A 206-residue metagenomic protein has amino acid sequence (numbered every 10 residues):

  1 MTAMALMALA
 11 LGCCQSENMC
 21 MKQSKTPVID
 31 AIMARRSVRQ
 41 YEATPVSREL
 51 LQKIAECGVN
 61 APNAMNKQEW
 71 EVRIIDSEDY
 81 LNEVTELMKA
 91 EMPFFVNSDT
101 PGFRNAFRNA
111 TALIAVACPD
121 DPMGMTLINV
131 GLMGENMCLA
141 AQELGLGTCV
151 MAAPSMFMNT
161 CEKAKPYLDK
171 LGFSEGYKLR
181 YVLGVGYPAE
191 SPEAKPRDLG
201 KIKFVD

Functional and structural regions predicted by a protein language model:
T2-A10: Bacterial N-terminal signal peptides
C13-A110, F204-D206: N-terminal amphipathic, basic helical "cap/leader" segment at the start of enzyme domains
K22-S24, A31, S37, F173-D206: C-terminal helix-cap and adjacent tail motif
Y41, P122-T126, P192: A generic structural signal for short coil/turn motifs at secondary-structure boundaries
G58, I114, P119-Y167: Small-aliphatic-rich amphipathic alpha-helix that forms the alpha element of a beta-alpha
A64-K67, A106-R108, L171-G176, K195-R197: Solvent-exposed alpha-helices and their adjacent loops that cap or buttress functional pockets in soluble metabolic
A90-M92, P166-D169: Short, hinge-like loop/turn segments at secondary-structure boundaries
